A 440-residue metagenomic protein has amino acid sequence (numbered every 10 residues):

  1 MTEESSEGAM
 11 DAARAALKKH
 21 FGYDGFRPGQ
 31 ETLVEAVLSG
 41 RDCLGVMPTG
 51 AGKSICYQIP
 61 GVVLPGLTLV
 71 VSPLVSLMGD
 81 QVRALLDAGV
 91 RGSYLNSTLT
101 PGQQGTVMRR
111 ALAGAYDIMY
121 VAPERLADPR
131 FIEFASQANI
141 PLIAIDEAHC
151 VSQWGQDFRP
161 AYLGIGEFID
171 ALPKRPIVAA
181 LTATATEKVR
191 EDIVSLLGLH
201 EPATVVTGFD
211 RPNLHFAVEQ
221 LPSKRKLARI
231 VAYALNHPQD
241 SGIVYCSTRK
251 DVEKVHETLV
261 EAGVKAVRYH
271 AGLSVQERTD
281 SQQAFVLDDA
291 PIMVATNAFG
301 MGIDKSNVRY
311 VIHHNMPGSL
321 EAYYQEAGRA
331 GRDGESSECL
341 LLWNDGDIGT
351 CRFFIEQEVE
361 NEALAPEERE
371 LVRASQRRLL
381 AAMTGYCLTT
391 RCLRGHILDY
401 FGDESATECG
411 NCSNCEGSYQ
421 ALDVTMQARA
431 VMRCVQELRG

Functional and structural regions predicted by a protein language model:
T2-E7, D11-H20, D24-P28, T32-S54 (+6 more regions): Helicase motor core with emphasis on the C-terminal RecA-like subdomain
N361-G440: C-terminal accessory/connector segments of nucleic-acid motor ATPases
